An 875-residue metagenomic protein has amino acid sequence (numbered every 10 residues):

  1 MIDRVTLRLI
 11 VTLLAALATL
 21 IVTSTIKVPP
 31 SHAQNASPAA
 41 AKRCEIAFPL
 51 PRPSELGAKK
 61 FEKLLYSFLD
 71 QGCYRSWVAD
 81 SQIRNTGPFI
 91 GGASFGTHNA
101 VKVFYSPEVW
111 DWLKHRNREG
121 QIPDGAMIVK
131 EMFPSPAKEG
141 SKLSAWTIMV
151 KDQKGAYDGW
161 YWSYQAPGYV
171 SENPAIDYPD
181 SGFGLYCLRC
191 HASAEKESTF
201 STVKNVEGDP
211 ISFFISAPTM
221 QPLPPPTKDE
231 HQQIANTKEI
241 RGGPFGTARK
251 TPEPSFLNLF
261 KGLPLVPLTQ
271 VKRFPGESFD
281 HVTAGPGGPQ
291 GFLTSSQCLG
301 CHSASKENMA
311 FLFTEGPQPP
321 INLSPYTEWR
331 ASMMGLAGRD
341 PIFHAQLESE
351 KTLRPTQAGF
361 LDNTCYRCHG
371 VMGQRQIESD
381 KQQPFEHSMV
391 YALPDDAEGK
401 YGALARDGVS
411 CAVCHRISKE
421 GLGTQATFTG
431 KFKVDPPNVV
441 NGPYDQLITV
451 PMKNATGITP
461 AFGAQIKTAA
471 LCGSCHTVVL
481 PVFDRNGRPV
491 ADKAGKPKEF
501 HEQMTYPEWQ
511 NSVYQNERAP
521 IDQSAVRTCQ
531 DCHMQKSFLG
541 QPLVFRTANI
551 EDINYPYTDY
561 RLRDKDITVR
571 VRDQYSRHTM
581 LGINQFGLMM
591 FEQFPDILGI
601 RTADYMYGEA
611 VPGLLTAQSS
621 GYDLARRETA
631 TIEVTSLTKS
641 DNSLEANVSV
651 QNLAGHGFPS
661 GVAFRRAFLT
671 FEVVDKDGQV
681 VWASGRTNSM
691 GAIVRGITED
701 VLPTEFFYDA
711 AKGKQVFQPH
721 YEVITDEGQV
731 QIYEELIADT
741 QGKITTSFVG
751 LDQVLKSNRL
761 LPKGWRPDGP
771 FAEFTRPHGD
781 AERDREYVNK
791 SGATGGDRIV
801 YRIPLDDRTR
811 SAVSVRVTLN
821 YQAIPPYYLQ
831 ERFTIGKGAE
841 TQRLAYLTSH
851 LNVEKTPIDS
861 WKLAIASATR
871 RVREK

Functional and structural regions predicted by a protein language model:
M1-L7: N-terminal secretory signal peptides that target proteins for export/translocation
R4, P325, F462, G655-P659: Generic amphipathic alpha-helical segments used as scaffolds and interaction surfaces in large, multi-domain proteins
I10-T23: Bacterial N-terminal signal peptides
V22-N35: Signal peptide processing junction and immediate N-terminal pro/mature segment of secreted/exported proteins
Q34-K114, D280-A284, L293-Q297: General detector of N-terminal leader/presequence modules that precede the first folded domain
N35-P51, E119-D559, D566: Sequence context surrounding c-type heme c attachment/ligation sites in exported
I83-F95, A100-R118, D124, A519 (+2 more regions): Short, conserved sequence motifs used for protein processing/export or organelle targeting and for catalysis
